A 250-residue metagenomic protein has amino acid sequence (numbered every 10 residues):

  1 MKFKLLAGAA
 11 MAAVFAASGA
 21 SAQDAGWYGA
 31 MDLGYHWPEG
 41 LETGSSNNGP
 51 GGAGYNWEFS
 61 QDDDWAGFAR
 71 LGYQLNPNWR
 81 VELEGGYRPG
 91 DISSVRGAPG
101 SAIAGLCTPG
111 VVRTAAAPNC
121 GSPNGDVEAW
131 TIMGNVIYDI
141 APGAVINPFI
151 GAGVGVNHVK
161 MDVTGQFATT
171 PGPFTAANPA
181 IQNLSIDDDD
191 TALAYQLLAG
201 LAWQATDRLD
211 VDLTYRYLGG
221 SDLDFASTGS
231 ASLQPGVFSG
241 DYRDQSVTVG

Functional and structural regions predicted by a protein language model:
M1-S21: Gram-negative bacterial Sec-dependent N-terminal signal peptides
A22-E39: Transmembrane beta-strand segments of Gram-negative outer membrane beta-barrel proteins
Y28-A30, D241-G250: Outer-membrane beta-barrel "beta-signal"
M31-Y35, L83-Y87, I150-V156, L213-Y217: Transmembrane beta-barrel strands of outer-membrane/channel proteins
Y35, Y73, Y138-I140, L201-W203 (+1 more regions): Residue-level signature of outer-membrane beta-barrel architecture
P38-D64, Y87-T131, N157-A192, G220-S246: Extracellular/periplasm-exposed beta-strand and loop segments of Gram-negative cell-envelope proteins, dominated by
A69, G134-V136, I150, L197-A199 (+1 more regions): Membrane-embedded beta-strands of outer-membrane beta-barrel proteins, especially the hydrophobic/small aromatic
N78-L83, A144-I146, W203, D207-V211: Repeated loop/turn-to-beta-strand initiation elements of outer-membrane beta-barrel proteins
